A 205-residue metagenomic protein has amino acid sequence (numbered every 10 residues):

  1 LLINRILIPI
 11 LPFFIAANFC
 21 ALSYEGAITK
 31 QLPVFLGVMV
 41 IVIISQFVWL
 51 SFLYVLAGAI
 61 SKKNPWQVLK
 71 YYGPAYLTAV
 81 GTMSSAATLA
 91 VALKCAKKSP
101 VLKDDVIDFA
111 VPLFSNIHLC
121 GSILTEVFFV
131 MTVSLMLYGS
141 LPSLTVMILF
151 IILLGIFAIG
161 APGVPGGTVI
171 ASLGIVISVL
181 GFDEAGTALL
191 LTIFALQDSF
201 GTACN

Functional and structural regions predicted by a protein language model:
L1-L7, L32-F35, M39, V68-Y72 (+6 more regions): Hydrophobic alpha-helical segments of integral membrane proteins, encompassing both true transmembrane helices
L1-Q67: Signature of multi-pass transmembrane helix bundles
N4-A16, G73-M83, S172-L180: Small-residue-rich segments of transmembrane alpha-helices in multi-pass membrane proteins, especially helix faces
N4-I8, I44-S45, S61-V68, P100-I107 (+2 more regions): Membrane-interfacial loop-to-helix junctions in multi-pass transporters
F14-N18, Y54-V55, K94, V127 (+3 more regions): Transmembrane alpha-helix boundary and packing residues in multipass membrane permease domains and related
S45, W49-L53, G121, Q197 (+1 more regions): Alpha-helical transmembrane segments of multipass membrane proteins
T78-A158: Helix-loop-helix junctions within the multi-pass membrane cores of secondary transporters/permeases
F128-C204: Transmembrane alpha-helical segments and their short flanking loops that form helix-hairpins/helix-helix interfaces
